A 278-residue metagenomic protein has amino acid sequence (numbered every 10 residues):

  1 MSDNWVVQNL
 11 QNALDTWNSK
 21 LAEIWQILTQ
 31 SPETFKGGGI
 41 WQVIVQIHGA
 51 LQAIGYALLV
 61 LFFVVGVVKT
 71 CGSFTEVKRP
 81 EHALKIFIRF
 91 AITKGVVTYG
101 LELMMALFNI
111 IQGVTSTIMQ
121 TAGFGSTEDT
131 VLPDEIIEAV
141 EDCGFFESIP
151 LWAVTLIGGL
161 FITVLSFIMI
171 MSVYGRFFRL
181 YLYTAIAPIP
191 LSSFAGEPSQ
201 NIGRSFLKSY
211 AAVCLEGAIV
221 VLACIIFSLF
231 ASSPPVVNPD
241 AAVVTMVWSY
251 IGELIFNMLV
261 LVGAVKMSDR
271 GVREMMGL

Functional and structural regions predicted by a protein language model:
M1-L10, P80-G100, G203-V213: Alpha-helical transmembrane segments and their helix-start/interface "positive-inside/aromatic belt" motifs in integral
M1-L58: Binding/recognition "hotspot" determinant
E23-Q26, H82-R89, N109, S116 (+5 more regions): Short amphipathic alpha-helical coupling elements at transmembrane boundaries
I44-Q52, L84-I88, I92, E141 (+4 more regions): Alpha-helical membrane-interface segments at transmembrane helix boundaries
A53-V65, I157-T163, L180: Hydrophobic alpha-helical transmembrane segments
L58-K94, I186-Q200: Hydrophobic transmembrane alpha-helix segments characteristic of membrane transport and insertion machinery
K94-I186, V220, C224-G277: Non-cytosolic segments of integral membrane proteins
L191-K208, D240, G271-M275: Alpha-helical transmembrane segments
